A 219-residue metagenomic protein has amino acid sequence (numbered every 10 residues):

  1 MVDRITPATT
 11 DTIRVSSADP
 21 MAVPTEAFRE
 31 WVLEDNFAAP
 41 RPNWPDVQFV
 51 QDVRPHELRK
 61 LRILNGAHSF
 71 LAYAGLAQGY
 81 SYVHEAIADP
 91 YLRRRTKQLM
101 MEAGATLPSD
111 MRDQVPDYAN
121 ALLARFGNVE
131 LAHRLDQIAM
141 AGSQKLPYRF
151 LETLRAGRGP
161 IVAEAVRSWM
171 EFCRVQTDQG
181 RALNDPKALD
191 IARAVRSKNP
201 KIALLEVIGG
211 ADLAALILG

Functional and structural regions predicted by a protein language model:
M1-G219: Substrate/ligand-engaging "lid" and interaction regions
